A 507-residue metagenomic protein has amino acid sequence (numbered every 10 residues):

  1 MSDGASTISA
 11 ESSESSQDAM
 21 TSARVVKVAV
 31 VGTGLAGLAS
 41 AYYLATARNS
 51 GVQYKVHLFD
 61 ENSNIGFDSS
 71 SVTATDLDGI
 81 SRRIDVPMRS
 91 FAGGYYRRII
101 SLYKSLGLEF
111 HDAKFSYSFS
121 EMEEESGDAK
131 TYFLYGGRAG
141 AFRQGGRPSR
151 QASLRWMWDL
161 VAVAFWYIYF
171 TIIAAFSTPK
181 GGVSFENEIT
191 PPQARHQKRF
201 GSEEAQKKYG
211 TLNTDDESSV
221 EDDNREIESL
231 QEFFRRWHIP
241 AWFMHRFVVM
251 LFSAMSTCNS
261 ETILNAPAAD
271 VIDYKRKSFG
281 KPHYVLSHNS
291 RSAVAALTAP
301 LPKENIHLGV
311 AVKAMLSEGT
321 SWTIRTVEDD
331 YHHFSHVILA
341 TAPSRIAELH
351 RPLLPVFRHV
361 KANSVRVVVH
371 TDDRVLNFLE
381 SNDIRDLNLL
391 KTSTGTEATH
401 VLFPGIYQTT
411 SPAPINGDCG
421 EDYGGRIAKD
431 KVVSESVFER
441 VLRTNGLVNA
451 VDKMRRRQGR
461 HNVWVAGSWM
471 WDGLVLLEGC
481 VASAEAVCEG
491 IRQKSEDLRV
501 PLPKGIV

Functional and structural regions predicted by a protein language model:
T21-A36: Beta1/beta-strand and adjacent pyrophosphate-binding region of the FAD-binding site in flavoprotein oxidoreductases
A36, N64, S344: Conserved Rossmann-like nucleotide-cofactor binding loop
A45-T75: Glycine-rich FAD pyrophosphate-binding loop
S71-I100: N-terminal glycine-rich dinucleotide-binding loop that anchors FAD/FMN and/or NAD(P) in oxidoreductases
G93-Y96, I100-E261: Mobile amphipathic helical/loop "lid" adjacent to a hydrophobic cofactor/ligand pocket
R138, G395-V507: Conserved flavin/dinucleotide-binding core of flavoenzymes
A268-H333: Helical element adjacent to the flavin cofactor pocket in flavoenzyme catalytic cores
K313-L442: Mid-domain catalytic core of redox enzymes that form a hydrophobic substrate pocket/lid adjacent to a catalytic redox
